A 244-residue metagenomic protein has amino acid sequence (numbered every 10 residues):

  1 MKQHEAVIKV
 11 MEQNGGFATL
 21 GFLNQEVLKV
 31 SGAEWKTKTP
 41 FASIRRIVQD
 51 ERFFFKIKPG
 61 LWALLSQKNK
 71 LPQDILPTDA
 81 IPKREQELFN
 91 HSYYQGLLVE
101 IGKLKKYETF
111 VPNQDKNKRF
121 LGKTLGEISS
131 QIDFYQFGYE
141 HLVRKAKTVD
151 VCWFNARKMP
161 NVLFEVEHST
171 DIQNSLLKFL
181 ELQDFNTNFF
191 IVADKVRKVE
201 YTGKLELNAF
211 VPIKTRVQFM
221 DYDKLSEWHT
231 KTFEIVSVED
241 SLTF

Functional and structural regions predicted by a protein language model:
M1-H4, G21, L28-D79: Charged low-complexity interaction tracts in eukaryotic proteins
H4-M11: Hydrophobic residues on short alpha-helical segments
E12-F22: Short capping segments at the starts of secondary-structure elements
L76, A80-K105: Gly/Pro/Ser/Thr-rich low-complexity, intrinsically disordered segments predominantly at protein N-termini
I81-E87, K103, V111-K158, T230-S241: Active-site metal-binding core of divalent-cation-utilizing nuclease and nuclease-like domains
Y135-V149, N155-D221: Catalytic cores of nucleic-acid endonucleases
A209-D240: Charged, structured surface patches that assemble and position nucleic-acid processing machinery
